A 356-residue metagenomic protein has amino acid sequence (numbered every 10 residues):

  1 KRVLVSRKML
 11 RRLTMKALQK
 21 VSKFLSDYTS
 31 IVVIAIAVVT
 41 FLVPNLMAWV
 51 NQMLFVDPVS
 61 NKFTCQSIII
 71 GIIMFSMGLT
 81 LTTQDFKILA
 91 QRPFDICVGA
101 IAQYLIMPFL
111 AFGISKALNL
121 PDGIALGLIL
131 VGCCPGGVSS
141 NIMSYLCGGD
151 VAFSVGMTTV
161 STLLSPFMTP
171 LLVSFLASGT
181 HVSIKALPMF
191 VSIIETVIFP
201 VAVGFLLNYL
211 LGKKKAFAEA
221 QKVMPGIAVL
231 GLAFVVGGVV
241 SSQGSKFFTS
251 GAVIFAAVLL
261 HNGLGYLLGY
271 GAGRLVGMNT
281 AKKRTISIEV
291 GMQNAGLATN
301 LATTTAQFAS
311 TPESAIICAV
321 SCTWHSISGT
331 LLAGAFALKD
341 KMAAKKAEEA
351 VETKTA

Functional and structural regions predicted by a protein language model:
K1-T14: Short, Lys/Arg-enriched N-terminal segments with co-localized hydrophobic residues within the first ~10-30 amino acids
R11-A356: Alpha-helical transmembrane segments of multi-pass small-molecule/ion transporters
